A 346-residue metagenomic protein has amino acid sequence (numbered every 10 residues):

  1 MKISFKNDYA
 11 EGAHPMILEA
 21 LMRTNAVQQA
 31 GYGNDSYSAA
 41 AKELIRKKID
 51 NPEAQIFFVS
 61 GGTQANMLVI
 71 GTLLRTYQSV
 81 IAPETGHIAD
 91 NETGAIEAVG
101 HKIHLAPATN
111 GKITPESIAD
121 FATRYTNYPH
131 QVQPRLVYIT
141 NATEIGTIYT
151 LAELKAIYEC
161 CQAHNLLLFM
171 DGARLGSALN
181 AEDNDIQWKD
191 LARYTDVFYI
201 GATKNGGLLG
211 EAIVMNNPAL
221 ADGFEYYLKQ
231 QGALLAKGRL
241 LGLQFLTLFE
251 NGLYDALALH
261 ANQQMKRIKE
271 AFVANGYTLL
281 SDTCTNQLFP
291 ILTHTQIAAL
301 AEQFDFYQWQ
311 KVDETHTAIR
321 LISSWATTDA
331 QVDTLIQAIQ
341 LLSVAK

Functional and structural regions predicted by a protein language model:
F5, I113-G172: Active-site phosphate-binding strand-loop segment of PLP-dependent enzymes
H14-G62, T85-A89, A95: Conserved N-terminal alpha-helix of the aminotransferase class I/II PLP-enzyme fold
L73-Q133: PLP-dependent aminotransferase-like
R75-Y77, K266-R267, A271-L341: Conserved C-terminal alpha-helix-loop-beta "cap" of PLP-dependent enzymes that closes/shapes the active-site mouth
I103-H104, L168-M170, L279, F306: Hydrophobic beta-strand scaffold residues
T143, I148, Q187-N275, L280-C284: Active-site C-terminal subdomain of aminotransferase-like
T150-E159, A163, R174-V197: Active-site pre-lysine segment of PLP-dependent enzymes
